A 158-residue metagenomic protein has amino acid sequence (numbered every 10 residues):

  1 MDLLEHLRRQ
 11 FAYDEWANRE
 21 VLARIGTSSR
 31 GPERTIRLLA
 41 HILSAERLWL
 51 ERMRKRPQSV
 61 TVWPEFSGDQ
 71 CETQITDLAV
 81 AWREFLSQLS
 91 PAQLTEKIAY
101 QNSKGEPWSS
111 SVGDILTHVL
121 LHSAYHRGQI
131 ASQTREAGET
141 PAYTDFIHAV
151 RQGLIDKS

Functional and structural regions predicted by a protein language model:
L4-P64, S103-S158: Short, contiguous alpha-helical
Q58-Q101: Helix-adjacent hinge/juxtasegments
